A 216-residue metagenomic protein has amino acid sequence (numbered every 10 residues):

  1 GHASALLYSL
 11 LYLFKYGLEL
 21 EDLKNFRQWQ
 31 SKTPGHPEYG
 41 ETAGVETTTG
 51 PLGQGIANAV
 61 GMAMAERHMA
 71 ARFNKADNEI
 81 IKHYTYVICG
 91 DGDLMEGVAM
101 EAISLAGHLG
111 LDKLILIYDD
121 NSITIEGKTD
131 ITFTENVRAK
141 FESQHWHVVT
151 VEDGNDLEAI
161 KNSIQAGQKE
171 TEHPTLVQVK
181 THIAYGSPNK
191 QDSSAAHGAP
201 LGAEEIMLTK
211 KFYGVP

Functional and structural regions predicted by a protein language model:
G1-G17, T209: N-terminal amphipathic, basic-rich helices that act as targeting or association modules
L6, E21-N25, E205-L208: Exposed alpha-helical structural elements
L6-L13, N25-Q28, M64: Generic beta-strand or strand-like secondary-structure segments
Y12-D22, E66-R72: Short helix-capping/linker segments at secondary-structure and domain boundaries
F14, L18, Q30-T33, T171-P174 (+1 more regions): Short secondary-structure junctions and interdomain/linker hinges
L20-E41: Acidic-glycine-rich active-site phosphate/pyrophosphate-binding loop
E41-P216: Glycine-rich ThDP/TPP pyrophosphate-binding loop and its adjacent helix/strand module within ThDP-dependent enzymes
